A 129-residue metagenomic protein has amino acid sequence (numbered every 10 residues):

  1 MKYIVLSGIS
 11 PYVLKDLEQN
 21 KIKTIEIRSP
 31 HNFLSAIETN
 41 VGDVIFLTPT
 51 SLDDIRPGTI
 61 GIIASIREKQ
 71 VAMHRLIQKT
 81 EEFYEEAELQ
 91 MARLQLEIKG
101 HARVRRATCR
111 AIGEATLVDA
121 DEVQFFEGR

Functional and structural regions predicted by a protein language model:
M1-V41: Compositionally biased, charged N-terminal/linker segments
I4-L6, I45-L47, I66, L94-I98: Hydrophobic beta-strand residues in large extracellular and virion-surface proteins
L17, A36-E38, D54-G58, I77-Q78: Short histidine-centered beta-strand/loop micro-motifs that create catalytic or ligand/metal-coordination sites
K23, V41-D43, I60-I62, A92: A generic structural signal for short beta-strands and their flanking turns/coil linkers
I37-D53: Short coil-to-beta transition motif at edge beta-strands of beta-rich domains
L52-T59, A107-C109: Acidic Ser/Thr/Pro-rich low-complexity disordered segments that often serve as glycosylated linkers/stalks around
I55-H74: Short beta-strand-centered aromatic/proline hotspots
H74-R129: Contiguous surface segments at macromolecular interaction interfaces
